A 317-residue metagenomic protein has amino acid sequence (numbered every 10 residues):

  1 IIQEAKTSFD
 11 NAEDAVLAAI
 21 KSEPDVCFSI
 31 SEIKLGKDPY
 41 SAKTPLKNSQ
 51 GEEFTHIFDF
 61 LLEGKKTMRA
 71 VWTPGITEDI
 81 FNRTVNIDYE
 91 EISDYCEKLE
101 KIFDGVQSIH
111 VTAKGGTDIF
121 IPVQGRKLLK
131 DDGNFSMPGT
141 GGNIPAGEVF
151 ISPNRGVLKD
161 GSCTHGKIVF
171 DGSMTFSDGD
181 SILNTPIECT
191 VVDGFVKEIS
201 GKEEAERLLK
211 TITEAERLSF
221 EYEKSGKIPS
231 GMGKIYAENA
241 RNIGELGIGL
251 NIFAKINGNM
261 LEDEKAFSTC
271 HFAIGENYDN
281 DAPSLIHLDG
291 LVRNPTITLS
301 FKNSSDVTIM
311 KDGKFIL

Functional and structural regions predicted by a protein language model:
I1-K167, S173-F176, N184, L299 (+3 more regions): Active-site bordering "gate/hinge" segments that shape substrate access to catalytic or cofactor-binding pockets
I102, T112, K159-G161, D180 (+3 more regions): Sterically constrained small-residue positions within well-ordered secondary structures of folded domains
G115, G125, G172-M174, F195 (+4 more regions): A broadly conserved detector of short glycine/acidic/proline-rich loop/turn motifs that flank catalytic sites and bind
V157-I212, E216: Oxyanion-binding "anion nests"
H165, N184-P186, D193, R241-E245 (+2 more regions): Active-site lining segments that contact anionic ligands and/or coordinate catalytic metals
I182, E198-I274, N280-A282: Dual-mode signal for accessory low-complexity, basic/Gly-rich regions
T269-L317: Intrinsically disordered terminal and processing segments
